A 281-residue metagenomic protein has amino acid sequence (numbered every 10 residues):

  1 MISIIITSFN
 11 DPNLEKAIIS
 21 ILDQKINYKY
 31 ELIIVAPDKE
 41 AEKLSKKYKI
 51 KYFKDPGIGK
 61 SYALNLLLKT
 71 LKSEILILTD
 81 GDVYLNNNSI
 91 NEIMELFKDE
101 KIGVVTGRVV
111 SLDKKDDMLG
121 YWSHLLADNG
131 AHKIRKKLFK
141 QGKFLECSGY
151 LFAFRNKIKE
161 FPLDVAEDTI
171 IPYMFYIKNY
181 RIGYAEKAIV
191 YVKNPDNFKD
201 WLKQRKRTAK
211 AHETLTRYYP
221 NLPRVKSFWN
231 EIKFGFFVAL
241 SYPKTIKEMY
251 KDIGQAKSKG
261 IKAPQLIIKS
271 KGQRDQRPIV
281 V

Functional and structural regions predicted by a protein language model:
M1-S20: N-proximal low-complexity "stem/linker" segments adjacent to membrane-targeting elements
S20-K29: Short, acidic, metal-binding catalytic loop of nucleotide-sugar glycosyltransferases
K29-K39: Short beta-strand/loop segment that forms part of the nucleotide-sugar
K39, D55-L71: Glycine-rich, basic loop-to-helix element that forms the pyrophosphate-binding segment of sugar-nucleotide handling
Y62-A63, L96-N156, L202, K206-A209: Long helical/loop segments within the catalytic core of UDP-sugar-dependent glycosyltransferases, especially the large
L76: Short aromatic/hydrophobic "clamp" motif used to bind/position activated sugar donors
V83-E95: Acidic donor-binding/catalytic loop of UDP-sugar-dependent glycosyltransferases, especially processive GT2
K210-V281: Terminal low-complexity segments of carbohydrate-biosynthetic enzymes
